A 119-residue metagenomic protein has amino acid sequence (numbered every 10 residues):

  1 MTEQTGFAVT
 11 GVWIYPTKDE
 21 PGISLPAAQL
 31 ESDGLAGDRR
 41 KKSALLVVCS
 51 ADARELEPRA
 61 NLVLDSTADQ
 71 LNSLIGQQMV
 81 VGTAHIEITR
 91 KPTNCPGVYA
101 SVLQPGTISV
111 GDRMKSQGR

Functional and structural regions predicted by a protein language model:
M1-R119: Metal-cofactor-dependent catalytic cores
